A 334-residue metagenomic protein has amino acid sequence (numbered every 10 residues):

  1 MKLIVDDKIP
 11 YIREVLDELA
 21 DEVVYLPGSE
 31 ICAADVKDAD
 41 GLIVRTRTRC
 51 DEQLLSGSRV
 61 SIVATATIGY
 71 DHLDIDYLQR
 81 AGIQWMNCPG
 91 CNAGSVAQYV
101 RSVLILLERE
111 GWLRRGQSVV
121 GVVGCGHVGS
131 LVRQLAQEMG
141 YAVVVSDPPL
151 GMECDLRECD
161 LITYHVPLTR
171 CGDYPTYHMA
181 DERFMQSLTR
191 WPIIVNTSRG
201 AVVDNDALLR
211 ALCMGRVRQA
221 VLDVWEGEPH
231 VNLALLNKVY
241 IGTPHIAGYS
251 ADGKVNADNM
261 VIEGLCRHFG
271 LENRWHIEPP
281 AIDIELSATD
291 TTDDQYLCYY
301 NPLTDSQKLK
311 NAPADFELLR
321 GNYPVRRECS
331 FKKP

Functional and structural regions predicted by a protein language model:
M1-A39: N-terminal glycine-/charge-rich "phosphate-binding" loop or analogous flexible N-terminal tail
D6, D40-W112: Phosphate/diphosphate ligand-binding glycine-rich loop within oxidoreductases
D7, P89, A97, G116-Q137: Glycine-rich adenosine-cofactor-binding loop
D7-I12, G28-I31, T46-R49, D147-G151 (+1 more regions): Short, polar loop motifs at secondary-structure junctions
V36-G41, G57-S61, R157-I162, T189-P192: Short acidic/histidine-rich motifs immediately flanking catalytic phosphotransfer sites in two-component signaling
E138-E153: NAD(P)-binding Rossmann-fold cofactor-contacting core
P149-L233: Rossmann-like adenosine-cofactor binding region
W191, R199-P334: Rossmann-like dinucleotide-binding domain for NAD(H)/NADP(H)
